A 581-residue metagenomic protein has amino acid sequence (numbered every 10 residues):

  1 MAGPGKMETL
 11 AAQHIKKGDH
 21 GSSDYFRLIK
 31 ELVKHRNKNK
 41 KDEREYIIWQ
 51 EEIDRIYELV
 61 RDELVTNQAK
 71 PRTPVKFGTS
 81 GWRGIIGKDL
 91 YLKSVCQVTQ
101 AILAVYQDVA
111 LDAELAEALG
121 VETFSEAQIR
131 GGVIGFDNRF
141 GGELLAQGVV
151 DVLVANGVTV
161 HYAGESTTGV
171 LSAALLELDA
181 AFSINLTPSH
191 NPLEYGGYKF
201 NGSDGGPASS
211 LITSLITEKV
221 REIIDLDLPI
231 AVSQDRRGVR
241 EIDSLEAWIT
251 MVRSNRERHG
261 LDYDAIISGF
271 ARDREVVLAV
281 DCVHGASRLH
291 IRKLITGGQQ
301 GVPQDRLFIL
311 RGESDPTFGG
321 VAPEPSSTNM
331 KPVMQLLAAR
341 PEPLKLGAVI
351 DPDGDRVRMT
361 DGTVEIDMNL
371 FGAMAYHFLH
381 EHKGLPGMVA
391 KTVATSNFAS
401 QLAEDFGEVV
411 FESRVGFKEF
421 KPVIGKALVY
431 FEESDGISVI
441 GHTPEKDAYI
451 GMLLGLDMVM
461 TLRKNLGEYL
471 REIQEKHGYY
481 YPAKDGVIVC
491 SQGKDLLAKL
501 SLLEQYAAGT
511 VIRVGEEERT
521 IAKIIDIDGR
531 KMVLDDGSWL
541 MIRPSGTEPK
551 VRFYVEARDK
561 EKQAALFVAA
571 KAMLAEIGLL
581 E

Functional and structural regions predicted by a protein language model:
P4, E8-H14, L344-L346, G362 (+3 more regions): Phosphate-binding and adjacent anionic-ligand microenvironments
H14-E51, R55-P71, A113, G196-P341: Gly/Ser/Thr-enriched, mixed-charge loops and adjacent short helices that form phosphate/oxyanion-binding elements
P71-Y91, S189, C282-A286, H290 (+3 more regions): Conserved phosphate/anionic-ligand binding catalytic regions in large, soluble enzymes, centered on
S80, I134, L171, I184 (+12 more regions): Buried hydrophobic positions in well-ordered alpha/beta secondary-structure cores of metabolic enzymes
I85, R130-D137, V277-D281, Y554: Short glycine-rich or small-residue beta-strand-to-loop segments that form or flank ligand, phosphate, metal/Fe-S
T99-G132, L261-D273, P341: Glycine-rich phosphate/diphosphate-binding loops that line cofactor/substrate pockets in enzymes
G120-Y195, K293-M359: N-terminal small/polar loop signature for handling phosphorylated ligands or for N-terminal nucleophile
L193-E194, S203-S209, S214, E218 (+2 more regions): Replace "Mg2+/Mn2+-dependent" with "divalent metal-dependent
